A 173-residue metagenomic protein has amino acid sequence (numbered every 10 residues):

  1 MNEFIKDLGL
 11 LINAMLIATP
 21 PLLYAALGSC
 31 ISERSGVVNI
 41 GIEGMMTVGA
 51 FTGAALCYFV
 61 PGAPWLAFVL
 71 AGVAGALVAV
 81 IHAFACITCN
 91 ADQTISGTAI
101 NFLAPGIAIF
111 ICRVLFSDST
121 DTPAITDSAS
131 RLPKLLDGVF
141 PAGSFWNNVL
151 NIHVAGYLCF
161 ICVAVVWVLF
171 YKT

Functional and structural regions predicted by a protein language model:
M1-Y24, V38, T52, F59-L66: Membrane-interfacial amphipathic/re-entrant helices at transmembrane-helix boundaries
I5-A14, P64-W65, N90, S144-Y157: Interfacial loop-to-helix junctions that mark the boundaries of transmembrane helices in multi-pass membrane
I12, L16, P20, Y24 (+3 more regions): Lipid-exposed faces of alpha-helical membrane segments in multi-pass integral membrane proteins
A26-I31, F51-L56, V80-F84, A164-W167: Alpha-helical transmembrane segments of multipass membrane proteins
C30-G49, W65, I87-I100: Short, non-helical or kinked segments that cap or interrupt transmembrane helices
G62-P105: Alpha-helical transmembrane segments within multi-pass membrane transporters and channels
P105-T173: Transmembrane helix-bundle core of multi-pass membrane transporters and related energy-transducing complexes
